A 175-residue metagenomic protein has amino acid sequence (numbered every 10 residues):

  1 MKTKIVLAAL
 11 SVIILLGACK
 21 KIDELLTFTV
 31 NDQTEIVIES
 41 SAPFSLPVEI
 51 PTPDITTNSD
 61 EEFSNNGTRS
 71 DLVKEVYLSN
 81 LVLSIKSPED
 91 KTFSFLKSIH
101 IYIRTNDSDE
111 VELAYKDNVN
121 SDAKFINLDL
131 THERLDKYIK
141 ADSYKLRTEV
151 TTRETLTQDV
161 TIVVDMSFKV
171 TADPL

Functional and structural regions predicted by a protein language model:
K2-A9: Sec-dependent signal peptide recognition, specifically the positively charged N-region followed immediately by
L15-A18: C-terminal motif of bacterial Sec signal peptides marking the signal peptidase cleavage site
K20-D23: Bacterial signal peptide processing site
E39-K74: Post-signal-peptide N-terminal segment of Sec-exported extracytoplasmic proteins
E75-D90: A short beta-strand element within beta-rich, extracytoplasmic domains of secreted/secretory-pathway proteins
V76, T92-I99: Short coil-to-beta strand junction motifs in C2/discoidin
K97-D129, E133-K137: Beta-strand-rich interaction/scaffold domains
A123-D165: Cysteine-clustered segments with highest specificity for TGF-beta superfamily mature ligands
